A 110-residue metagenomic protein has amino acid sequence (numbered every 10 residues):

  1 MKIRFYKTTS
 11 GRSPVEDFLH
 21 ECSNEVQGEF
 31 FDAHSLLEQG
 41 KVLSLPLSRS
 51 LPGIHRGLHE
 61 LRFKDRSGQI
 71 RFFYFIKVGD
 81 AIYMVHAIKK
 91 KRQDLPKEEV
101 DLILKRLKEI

Functional and structural regions predicted by a protein language model:
M1-Q69, V78-I82, K89-I110: Basic, Lys/Arg-enriched alpha-helical interface segments
F75: Conserved Hanks-type protein kinase catalytic core
